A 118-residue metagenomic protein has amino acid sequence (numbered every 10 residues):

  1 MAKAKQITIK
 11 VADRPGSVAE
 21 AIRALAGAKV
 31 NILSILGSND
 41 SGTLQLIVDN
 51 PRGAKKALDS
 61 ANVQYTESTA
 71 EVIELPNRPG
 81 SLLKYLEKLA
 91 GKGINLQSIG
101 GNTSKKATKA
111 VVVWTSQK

Functional and structural regions predicted by a protein language model:
M1-K118: A conserved regulatory-domain signal marking ACT and ACT-like small-molecule sensing domains and adjacent regulatory
